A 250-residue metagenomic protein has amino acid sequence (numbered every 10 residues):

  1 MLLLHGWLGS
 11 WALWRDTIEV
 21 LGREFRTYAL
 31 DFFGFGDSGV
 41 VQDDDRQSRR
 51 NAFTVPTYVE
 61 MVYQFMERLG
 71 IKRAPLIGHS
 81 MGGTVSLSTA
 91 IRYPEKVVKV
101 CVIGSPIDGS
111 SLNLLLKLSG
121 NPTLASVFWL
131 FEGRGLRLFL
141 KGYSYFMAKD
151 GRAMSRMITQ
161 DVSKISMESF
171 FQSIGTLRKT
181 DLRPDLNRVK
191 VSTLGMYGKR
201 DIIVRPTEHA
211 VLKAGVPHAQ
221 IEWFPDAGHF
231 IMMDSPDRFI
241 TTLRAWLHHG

Functional and structural regions predicted by a protein language model:
M1-D44: Conserved HGGG/HGGXW glycine-rich cap/lid loop of the alpha/beta-hydrolase fold
A29-I77, T241: Active-site loop/oxyanion-hole signature of alpha/beta-hydrolase fold enzymes
G78, G82, S86: Gly/Ala-rich beta-loop-alpha elbow adjacent to hydrolase catalytic centers
L87-R92, V98-L130: Flexible "cap/lid" loop of the alpha/beta hydrolase fold
S111-L116, L130-R188: Conserved alpha/beta-hydrolase catalytic His-Asp/Glu region
L182, V191, R205-A214: Short alpha-helix in the alpha/beta-hydrolase fold that links the catalytic acid
V189, G195-Y197, D201: Short beta-strand/loop motif that positions the catalytic acidic residue of the alpha/beta-hydrolase fold
A219-G250: Catalytic active-site module of serine/aspartate enzymes centered on a nucleophile-bearing elbow/loop
